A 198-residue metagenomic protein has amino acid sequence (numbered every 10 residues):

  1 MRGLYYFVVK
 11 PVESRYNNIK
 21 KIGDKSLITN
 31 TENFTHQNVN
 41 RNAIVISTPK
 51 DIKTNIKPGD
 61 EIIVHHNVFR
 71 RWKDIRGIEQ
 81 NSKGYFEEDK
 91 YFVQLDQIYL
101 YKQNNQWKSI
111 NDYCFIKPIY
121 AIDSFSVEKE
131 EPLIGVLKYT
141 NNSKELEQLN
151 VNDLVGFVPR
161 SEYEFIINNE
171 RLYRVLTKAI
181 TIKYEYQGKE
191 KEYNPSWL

Functional and structural regions predicted by a protein language model:
M1-L198: Acidic-enriched and Gly/Ser
